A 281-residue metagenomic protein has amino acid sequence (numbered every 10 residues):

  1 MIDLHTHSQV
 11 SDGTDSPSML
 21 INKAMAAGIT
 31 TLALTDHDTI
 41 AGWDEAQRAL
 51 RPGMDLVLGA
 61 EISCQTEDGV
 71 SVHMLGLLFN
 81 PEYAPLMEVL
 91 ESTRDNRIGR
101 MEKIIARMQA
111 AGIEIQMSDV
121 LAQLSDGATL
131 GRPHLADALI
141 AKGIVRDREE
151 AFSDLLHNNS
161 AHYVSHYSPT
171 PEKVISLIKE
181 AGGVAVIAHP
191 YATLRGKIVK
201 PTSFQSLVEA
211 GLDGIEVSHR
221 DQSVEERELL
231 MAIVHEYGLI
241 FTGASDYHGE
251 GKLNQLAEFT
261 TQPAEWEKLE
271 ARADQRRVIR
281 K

Functional and structural regions predicted by a protein language model:
M1-S71, L156-H157, P169-K252, T261 (+1 more regions): An N-terminally biased module of ancient metal coordination in phosphate/nucleic-acid-related enzymes
A49-Q205, T260-R280: Extended substrate/RNA-proximal surfaces in nucleic-acid metabolism proteins
N254-L256: C-terminal regions of proteins
